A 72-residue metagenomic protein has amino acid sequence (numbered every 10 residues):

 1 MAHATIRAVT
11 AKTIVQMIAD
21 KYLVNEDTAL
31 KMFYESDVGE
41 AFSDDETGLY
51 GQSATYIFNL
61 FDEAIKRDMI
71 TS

Functional and structural regions predicted by a protein language model:
M1-S72: C-terminal alpha-helical interaction appendages
